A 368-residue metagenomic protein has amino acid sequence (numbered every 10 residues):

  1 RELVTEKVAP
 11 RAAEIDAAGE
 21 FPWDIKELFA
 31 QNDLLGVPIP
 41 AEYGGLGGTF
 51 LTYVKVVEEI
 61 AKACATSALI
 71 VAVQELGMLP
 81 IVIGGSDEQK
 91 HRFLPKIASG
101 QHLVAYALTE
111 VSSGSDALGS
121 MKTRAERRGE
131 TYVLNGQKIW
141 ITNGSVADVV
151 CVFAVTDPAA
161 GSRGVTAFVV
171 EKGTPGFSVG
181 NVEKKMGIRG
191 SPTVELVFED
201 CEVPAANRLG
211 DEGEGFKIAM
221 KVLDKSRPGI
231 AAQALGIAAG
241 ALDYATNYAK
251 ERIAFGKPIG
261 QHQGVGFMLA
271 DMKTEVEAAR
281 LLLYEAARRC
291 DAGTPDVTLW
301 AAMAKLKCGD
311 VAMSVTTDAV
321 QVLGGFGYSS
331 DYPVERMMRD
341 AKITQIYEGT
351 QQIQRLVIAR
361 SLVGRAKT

Functional and structural regions predicted by a protein language model:
R1-A63, S67, V71-A72, G84-Q89 (+6 more regions): Alpha-helical interface subdomain recognition
D33, V57-A61, A154, V170-P175 (+1 more regions): Short Ser/Thr-interspersed hydrophobic loop/turn segments at strand-loop and sheet-helix junctions that line or gate
G48, D116-G119, N143-D148, G161-G164 (+1 more regions): Short glycine/proline-enriched turns and hinge-like loops at secondary-structure junctions
G100-T109: A short, Trp-centered hydrophobic/proline-enriched beta-strand micro-motif
S113-A117, Y132: Hydrophobic, small-residue-rich alpha-helical packing segments that form membrane-like cores
G114, I139-S145, I188, D224-G229 (+1 more regions): Glycine-rich phosphate/pyrophosphate-binding beta-alpha loops
S120, G173-P204: Flexible, small-/acidic-enriched active-site or ligand-binding loops
E130-T131, N135-V179: A short core secondary-structure module
